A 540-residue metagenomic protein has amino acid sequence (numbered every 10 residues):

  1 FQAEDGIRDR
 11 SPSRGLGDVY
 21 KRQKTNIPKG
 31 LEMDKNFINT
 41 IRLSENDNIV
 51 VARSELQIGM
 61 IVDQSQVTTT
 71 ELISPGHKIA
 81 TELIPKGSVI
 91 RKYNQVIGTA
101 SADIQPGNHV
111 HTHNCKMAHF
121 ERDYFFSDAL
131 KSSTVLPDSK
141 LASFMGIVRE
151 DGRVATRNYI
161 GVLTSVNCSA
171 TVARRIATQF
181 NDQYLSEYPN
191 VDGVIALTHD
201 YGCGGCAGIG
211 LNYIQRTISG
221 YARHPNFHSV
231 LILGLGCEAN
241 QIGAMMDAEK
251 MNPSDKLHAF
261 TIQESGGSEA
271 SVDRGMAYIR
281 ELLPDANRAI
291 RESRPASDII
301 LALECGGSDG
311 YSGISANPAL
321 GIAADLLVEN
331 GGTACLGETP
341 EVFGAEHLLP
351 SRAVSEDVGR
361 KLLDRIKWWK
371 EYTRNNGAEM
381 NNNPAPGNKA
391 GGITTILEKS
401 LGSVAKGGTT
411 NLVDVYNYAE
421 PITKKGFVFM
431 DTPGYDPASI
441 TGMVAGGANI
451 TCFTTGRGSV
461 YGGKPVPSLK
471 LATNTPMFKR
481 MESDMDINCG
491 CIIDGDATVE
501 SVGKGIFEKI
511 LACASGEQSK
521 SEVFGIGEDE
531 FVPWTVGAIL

Functional and structural regions predicted by a protein language model:
F1-Q23: Single conserved hydrophobic/aromatic residue that forms the stacking wall/gate of nucleotide- or nucleobase-binding
D34-N417, K424-T441, A445-I450, S459 (+1 more regions): Metallocofactor- and cofactor-centric catalytic cores in central/energy metabolism, strongly enriched
T455: Short secondary-structure boundary segments
